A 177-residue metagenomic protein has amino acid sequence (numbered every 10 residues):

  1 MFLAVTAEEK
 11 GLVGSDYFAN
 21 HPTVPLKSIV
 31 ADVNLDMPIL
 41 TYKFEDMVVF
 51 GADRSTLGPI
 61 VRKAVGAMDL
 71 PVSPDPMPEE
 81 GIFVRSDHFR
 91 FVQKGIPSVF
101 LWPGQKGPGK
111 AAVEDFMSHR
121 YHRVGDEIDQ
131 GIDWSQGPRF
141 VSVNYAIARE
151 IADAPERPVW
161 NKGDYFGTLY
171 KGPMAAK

Functional and structural regions predicted by a protein language model:
M1, W102, P108-Y170: His/Asp/Glu-rich mid-to-C-terminal helical/loop segments that flank catalytic regions of hydrolases
T6-Q105, G109-M117: Metal-dependent peptidase/peptidase-like ectodomains
G81-F89, K162-A176: Amphipathic alpha-helical surface "interface" segments used for docking/oligomerization or membrane association within
